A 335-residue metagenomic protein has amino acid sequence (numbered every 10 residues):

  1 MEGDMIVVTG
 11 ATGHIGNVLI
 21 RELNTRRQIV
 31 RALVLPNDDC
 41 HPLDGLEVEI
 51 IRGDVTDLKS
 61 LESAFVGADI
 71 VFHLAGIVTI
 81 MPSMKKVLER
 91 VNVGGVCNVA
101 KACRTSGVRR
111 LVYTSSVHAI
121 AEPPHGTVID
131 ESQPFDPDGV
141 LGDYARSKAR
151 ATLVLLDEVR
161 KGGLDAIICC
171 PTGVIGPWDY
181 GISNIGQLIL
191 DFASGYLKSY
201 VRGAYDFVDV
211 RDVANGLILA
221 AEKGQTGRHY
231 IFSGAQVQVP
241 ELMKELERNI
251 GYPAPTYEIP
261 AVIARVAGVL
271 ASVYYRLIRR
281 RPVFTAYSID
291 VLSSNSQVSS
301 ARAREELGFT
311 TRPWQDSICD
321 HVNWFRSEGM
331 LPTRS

Functional and structural regions predicted by a protein language model:
D4-R26: N-terminal Rossmann NAD(P)H-binding glycine-rich loop of SDR-like oxidoreductase domains
D38-D44, V48-G94, A102: NAD(P)H-binding glycine-rich loop region in Rossmannoid oxidoreductase-like domains and their noncatalytic homologs
V91-Y144: Conserved Rossmann-fold NAD(P)-dependent oxidoreductase catalytic core, especially the SDR/UDP-sugar
N98, R150, S183-N184, V201-A221 (+1 more regions): Substrate-positioning beta->alpha
D136-G139, Q187-V208, D212, G224: A conserved pocket-lining segment of Rossmann-fold NAD(P)-dependent short-chain dehydrogenase/reductase
L141-I167: Active-site Tyr-X1-5-Lys
G162-L164, G176-Q187, A220-Y230, Y252-A254: Glycine/proline-rich active-site loop of Rossmann-fold NAD(P)-dependent oxidoreductases
G216-V283, S300, Q315-S335: Mid/C-terminal beta-alpha module of Rossmann-like enzyme folds, strongest in SDR-family dehydrogenases/epimerases
